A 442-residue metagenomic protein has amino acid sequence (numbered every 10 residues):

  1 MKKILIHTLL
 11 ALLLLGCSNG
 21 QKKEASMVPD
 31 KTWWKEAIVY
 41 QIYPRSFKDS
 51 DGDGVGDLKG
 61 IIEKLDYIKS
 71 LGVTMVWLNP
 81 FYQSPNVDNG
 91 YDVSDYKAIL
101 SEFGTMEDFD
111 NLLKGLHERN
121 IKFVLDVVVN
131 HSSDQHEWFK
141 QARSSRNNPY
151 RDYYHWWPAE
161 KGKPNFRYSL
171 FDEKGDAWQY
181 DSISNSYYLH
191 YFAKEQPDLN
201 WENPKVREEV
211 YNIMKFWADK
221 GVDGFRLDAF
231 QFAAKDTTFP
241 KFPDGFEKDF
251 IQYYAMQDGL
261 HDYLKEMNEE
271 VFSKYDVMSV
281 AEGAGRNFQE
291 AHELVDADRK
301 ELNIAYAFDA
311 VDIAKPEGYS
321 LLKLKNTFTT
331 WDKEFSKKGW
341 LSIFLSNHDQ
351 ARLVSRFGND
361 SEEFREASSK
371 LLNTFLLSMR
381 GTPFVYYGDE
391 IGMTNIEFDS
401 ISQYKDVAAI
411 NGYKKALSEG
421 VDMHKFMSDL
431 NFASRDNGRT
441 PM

Functional and structural regions predicted by a protein language model:
K3, C17-M442: Active-site and adjacent substrate-binding regions of carbohydrate-active enzymes
H7-G16: Bacterial N-terminal signal peptides
